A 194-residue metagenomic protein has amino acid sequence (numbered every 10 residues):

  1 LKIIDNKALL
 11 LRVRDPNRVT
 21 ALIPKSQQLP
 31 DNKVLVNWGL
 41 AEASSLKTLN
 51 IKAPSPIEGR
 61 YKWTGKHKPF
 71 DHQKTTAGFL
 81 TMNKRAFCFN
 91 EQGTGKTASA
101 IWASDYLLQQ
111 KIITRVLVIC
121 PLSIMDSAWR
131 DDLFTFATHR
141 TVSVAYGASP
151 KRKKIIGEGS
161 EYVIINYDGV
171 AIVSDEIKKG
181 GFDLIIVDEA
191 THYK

Functional and structural regions predicted by a protein language model:
L1-P54, Q110-I113: Charged, low-complexity intrinsically disordered regions
R18-L22, Q27-Q28, K52-G78, M82-R85 (+1 more regions): SF2 helicase/translocase NTPase motor core, specifically the RecA-like lobe 1 inter-motif segment between Walker
N90: The Walker A (P-loop) glycine that initiates the GxxxxGKT/S ATP-binding motif of P-loop NTPases
